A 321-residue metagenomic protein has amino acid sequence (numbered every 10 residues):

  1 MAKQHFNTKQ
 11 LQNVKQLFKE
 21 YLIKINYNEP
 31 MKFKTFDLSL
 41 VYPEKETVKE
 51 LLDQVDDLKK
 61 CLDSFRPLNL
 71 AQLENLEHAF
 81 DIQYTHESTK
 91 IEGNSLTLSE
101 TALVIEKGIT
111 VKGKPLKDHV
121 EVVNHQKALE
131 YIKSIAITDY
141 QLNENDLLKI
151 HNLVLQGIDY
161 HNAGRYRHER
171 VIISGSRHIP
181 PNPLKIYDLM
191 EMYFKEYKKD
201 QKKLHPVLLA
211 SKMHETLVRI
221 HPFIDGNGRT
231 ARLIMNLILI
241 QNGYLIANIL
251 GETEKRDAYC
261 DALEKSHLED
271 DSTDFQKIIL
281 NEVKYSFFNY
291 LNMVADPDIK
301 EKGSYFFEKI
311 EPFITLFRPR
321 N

Functional and structural regions predicted by a protein language model:
A2-N321: FIC/Doc superfamily catalytic core
